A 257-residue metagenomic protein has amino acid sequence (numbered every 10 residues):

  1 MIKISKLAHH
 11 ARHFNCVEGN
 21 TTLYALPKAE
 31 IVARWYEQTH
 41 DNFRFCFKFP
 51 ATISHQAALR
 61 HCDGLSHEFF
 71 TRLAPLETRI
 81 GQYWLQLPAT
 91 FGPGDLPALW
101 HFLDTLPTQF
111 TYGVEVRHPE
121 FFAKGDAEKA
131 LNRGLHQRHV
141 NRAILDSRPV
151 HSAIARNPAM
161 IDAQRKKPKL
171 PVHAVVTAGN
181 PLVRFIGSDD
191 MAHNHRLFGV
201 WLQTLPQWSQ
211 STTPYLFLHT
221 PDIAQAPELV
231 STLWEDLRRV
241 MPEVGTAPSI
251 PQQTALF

Functional and structural regions predicted by a protein language model:
M1-F257: Residues lining hydrophobic/aromatic ligand-binding pockets adjacent to catalytic sites
